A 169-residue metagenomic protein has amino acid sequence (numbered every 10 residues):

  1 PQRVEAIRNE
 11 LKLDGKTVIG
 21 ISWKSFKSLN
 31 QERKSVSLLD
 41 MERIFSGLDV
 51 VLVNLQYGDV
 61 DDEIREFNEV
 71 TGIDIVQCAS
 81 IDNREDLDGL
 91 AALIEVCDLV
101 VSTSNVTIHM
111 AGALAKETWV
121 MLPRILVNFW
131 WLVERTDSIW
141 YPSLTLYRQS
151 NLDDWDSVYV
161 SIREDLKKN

Functional and structural regions predicted by a protein language model:
P1-N169: Catalytic machinery of carbohydrate-active enzymes, primarily nucleotide-sugar-dependent glycosyltransferases
